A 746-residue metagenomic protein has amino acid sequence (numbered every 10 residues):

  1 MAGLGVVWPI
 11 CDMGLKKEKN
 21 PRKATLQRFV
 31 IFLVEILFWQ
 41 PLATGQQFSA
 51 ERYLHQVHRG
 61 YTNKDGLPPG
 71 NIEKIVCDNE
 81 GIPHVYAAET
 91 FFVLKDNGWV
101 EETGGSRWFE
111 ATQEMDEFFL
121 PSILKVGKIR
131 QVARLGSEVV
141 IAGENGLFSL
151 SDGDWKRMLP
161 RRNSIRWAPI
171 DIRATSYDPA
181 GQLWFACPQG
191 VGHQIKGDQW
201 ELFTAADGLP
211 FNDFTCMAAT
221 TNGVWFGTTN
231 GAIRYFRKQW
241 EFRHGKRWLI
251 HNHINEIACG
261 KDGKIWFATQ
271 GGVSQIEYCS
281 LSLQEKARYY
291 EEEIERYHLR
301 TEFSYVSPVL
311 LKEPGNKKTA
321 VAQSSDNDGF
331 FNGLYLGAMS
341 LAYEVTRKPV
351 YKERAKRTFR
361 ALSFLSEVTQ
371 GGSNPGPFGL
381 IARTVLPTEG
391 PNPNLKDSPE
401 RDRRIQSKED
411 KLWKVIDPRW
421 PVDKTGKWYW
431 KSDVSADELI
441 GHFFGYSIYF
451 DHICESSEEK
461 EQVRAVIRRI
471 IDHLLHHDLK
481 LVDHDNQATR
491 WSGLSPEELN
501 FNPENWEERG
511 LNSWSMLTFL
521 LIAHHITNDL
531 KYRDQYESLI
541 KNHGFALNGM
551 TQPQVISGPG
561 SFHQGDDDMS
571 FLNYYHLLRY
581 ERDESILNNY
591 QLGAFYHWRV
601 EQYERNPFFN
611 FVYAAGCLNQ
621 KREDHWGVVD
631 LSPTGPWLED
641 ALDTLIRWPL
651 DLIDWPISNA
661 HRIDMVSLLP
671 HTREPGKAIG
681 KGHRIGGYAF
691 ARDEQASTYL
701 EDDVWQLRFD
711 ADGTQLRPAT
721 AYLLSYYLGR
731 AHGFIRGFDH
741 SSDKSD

Functional and structural regions predicted by a protein language model:
S49-P68: A short helix->beta-strand "capping" segment at the edge of beta-propeller domains
T62-D78, T103-Q113, F118-L135, L159-P179 (+2 more regions): Short coil-to-beta transitions that initiate beta-strands within beta-rich domains
I82-V85, V139-I141, Q182-F185, V224-F226 (+1 more regions): Conserved beta-propeller blade signature
N255-L281: Blade-level signature of beta-propeller repeat domains, shared across WD40, Kelch, NHL, RCC1 and BNR/Asp-box propellers
G271, I276-R300, S570-D746: Terminal, non-catalytic domain-edge segments
E285-G315, A355-G371, A465-D483, K531-Q552 (+6 more regions): Long, well-ordered core segments of solenoidal/helical folds
V309-L310, E353-E508: Extended ligand-binding groove/face enriched in aromatic
G333-K348, G426, G441-E459, W514-D529 (+6 more regions): Well-ordered alpha-helical scaffold segments within catalytic/enzyme domains
